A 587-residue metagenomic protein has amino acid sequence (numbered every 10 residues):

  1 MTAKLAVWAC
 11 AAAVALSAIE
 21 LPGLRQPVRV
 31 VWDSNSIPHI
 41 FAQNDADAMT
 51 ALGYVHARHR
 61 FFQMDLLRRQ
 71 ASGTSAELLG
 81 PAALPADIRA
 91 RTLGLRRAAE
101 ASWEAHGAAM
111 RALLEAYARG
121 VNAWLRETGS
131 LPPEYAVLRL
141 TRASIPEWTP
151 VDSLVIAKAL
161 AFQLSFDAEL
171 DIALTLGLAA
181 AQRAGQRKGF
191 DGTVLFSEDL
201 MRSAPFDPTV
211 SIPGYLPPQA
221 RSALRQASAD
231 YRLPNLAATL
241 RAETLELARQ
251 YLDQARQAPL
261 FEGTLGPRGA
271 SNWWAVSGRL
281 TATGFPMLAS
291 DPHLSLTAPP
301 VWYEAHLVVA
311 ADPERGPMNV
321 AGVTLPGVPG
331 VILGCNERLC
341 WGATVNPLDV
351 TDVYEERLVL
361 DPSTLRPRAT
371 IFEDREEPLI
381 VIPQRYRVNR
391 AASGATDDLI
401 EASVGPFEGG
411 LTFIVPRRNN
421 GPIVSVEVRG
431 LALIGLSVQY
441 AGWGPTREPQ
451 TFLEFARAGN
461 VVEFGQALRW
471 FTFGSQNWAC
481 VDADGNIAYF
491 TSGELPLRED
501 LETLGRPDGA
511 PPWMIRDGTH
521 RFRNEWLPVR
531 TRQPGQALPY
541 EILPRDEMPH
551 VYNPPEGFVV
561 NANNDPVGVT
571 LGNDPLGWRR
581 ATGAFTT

Functional and structural regions predicted by a protein language model:
K4-A15: Bacterial N-terminal signal peptides
I19-M287, P292, A298, A310-D312 (+4 more regions): Substrate-recognition/specificity elements adjacent to catalytic centers across diverse enzyme folds
F41, M49-T50, K158, A173 (+17 more regions): Short helix/loop capping segments that flank catalytic or ligand/cofactor-binding pockets
A48-A51, A98-R111, S437-Q439, P449-F455 (+1 more regions): Second-shell loop/turn segments in exported
P313-V404, L453-F455, A510-R523, L527: Compact, glycine/acidic-enriched structural inserts
P367-R447: Extended, loop-rich substrate-binding clefts of extracytoplasmic carbohydrate-active enzymes
E427, I434-L436, F473-T587: Hydrophobic alpha-helical segments
E448-W470: Alpha/propeptide regions of enzymes that mature by internal proteolysis
